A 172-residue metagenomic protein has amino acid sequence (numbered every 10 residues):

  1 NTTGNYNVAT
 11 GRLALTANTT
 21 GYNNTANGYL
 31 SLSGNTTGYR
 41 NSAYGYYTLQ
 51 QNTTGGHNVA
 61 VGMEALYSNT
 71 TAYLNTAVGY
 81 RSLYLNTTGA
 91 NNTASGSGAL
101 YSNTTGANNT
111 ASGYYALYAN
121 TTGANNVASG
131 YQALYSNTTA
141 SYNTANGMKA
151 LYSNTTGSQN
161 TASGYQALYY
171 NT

Functional and structural regions predicted by a protein language model:
N1-T172: Glycine- and small/polar-enriched repetitive beta-structure motifs of secreted/surface proteins
